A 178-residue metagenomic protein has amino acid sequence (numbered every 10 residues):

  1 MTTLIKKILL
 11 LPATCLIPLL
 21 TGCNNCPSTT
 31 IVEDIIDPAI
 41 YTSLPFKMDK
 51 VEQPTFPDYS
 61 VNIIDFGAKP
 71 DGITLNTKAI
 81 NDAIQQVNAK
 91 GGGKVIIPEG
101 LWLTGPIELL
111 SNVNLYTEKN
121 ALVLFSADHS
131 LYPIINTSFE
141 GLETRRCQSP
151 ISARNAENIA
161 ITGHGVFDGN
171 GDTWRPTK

Functional and structural regions predicted by a protein language model:
T2-I96, L101-K178: Extracellular "leader-to-stem" segments immediately downstream of a signal peptide or signal-anchor in secreted/lumenal
